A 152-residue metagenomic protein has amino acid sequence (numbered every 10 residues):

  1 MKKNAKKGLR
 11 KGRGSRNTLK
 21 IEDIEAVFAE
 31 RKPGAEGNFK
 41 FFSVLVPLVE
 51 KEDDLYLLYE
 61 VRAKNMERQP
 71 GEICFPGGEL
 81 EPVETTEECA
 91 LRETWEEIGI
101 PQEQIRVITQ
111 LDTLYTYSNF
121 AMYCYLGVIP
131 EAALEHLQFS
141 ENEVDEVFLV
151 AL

Functional and structural regions predicted by a protein language model:
M1-E36: Entry/capping segment at the start of metal-dependent catalytic domains with acidic active-site entry clusters
G12-N17, A26-E30, F41-V46, F75-G78 (+2 more regions): A generic short-segment signal for beta-strand/edge and adjacent turn/coil regions
K20, A63-E72, E88-T94: Short N-terminal helix-initiation segments at or just after the protein's N-terminus
A29-P33, Y56-L57, R62-A63, P82 (+2 more regions): Short secondary-structure boundary micro-motifs
G34-F75: N-terminal strand-loop-strand
E79-L152: Unchanged
